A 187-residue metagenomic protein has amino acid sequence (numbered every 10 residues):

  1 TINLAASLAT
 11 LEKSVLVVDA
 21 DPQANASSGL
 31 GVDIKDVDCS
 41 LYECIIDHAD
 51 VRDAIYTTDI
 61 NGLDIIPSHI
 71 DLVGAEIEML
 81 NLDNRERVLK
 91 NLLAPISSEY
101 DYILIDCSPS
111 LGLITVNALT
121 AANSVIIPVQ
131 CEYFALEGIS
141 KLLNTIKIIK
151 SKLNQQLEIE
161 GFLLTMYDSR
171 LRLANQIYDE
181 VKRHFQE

Functional and structural regions predicted by a protein language model:
T1-E187: P-loop NTP-binding core
